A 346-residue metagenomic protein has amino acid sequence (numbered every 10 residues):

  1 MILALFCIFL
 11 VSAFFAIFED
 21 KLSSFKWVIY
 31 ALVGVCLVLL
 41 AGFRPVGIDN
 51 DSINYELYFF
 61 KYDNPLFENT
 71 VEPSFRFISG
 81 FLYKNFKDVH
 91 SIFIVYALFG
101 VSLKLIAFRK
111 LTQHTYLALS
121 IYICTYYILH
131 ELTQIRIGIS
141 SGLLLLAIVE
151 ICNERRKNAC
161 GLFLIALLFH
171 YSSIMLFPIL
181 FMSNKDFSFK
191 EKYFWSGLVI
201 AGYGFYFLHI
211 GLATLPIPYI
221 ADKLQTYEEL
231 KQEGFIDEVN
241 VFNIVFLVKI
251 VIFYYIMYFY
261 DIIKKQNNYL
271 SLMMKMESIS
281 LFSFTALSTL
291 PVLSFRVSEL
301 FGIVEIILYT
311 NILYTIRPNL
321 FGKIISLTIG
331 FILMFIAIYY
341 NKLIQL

Functional and structural regions predicted by a protein language model:
A16-A97, I336-L346: TM-lumen/periplasm interface segments of multi-pass membrane proteins, especially the first transmembrane helix
K26-Y30, Q266-E277, F321-S326: Membrane-interfacial loop-to-transmembrane alpha-helix junctions, especially the N-terminal start
I53-L57, Y62, E72, R76 (+2 more regions): Alpha-helical transmembrane segments and terminal signal-anchor/GPI-anchor hydrophobic tails, characterized by long
L105-T125: Transmembrane-helix signature of polytopic, membrane-embedded enzymes that assemble or transfer cell-envelope glycans
Y127, N158-M182: Membrane-interface alpha helices of multi-pass inner-membrane proteins
L132-G138: Short acidic/glycine- and proline-prone juxtamembrane loop motifs at membrane-interface regions of multi-pass membrane
L144-N158: Membrane-interface transmembrane helices that cradle and orient dolichyl/undecaprenyl
S196-I200, P318-A337: Signature aromatic-anchored transmembrane alpha helix within multi-pass, membrane-resident enzymes that catalyze glycan
